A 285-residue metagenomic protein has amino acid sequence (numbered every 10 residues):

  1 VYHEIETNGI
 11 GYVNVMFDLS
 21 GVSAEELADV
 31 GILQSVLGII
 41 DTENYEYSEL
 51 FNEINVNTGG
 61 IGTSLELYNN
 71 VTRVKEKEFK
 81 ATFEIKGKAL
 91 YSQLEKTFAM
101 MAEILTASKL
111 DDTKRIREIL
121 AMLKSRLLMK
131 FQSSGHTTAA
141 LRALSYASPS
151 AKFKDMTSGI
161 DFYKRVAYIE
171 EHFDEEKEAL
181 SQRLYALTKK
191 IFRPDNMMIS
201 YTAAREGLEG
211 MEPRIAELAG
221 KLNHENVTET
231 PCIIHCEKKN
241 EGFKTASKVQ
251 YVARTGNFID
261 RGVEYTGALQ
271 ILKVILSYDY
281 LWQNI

Functional and structural regions predicted by a protein language model:
E4-I5, K75, T188-I191, F243-K244: Replace "in large, NTP-powered and nucleic-acid-processing enzymes" with "in large, NTP-powered factors and other
N8-G38, Y45-A107, T113-D174, P194-A203 (+2 more regions): M16 family metallopeptidases and their MPP-like homologs
Q34, A167-N223: Ordered core of a single globular domain
A102, K109, I234-K238: Charged/polar interaction segments and conserved charged motifs
M198-F258: An aromatic/glycine/proline-enriched structural segment found at the starts of mature extracellular/organellar domains
